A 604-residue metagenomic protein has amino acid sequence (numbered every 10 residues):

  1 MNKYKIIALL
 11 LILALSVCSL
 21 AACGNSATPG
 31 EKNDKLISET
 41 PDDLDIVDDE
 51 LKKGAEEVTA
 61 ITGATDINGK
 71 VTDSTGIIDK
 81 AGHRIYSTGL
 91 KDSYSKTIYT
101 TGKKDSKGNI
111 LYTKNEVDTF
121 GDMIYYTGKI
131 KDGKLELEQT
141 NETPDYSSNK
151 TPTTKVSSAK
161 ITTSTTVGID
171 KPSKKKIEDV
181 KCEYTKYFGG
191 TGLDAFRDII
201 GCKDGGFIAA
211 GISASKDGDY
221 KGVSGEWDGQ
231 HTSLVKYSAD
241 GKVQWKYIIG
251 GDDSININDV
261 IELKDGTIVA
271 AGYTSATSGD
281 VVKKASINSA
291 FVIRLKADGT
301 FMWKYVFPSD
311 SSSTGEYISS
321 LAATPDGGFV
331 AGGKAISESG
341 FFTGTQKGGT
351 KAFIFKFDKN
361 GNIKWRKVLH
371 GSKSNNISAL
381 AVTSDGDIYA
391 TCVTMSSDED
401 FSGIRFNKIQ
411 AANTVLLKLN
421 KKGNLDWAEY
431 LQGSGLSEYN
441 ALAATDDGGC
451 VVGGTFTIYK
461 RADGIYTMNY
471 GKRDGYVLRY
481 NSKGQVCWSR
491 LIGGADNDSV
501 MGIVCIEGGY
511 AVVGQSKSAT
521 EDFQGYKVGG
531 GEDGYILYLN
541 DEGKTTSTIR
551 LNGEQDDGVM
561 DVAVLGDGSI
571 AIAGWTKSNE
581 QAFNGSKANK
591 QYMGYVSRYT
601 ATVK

Functional and structural regions predicted by a protein language model:
M1-L9: Bacterial N-terminal signal peptides that target proteins for export
L9-V17: Hydrophobic helical h-region of N-terminal Sec-dependent signal peptides in bacterial secretory/periplasmic proteins
C18-A22: C-terminal motif of bacterial Sec signal peptides marking the signal peptidase cleavage site
G24-S26: Bacterial signal peptide processing site
G30-R197, K246-G250, N256, G279 (+12 more regions): Mature, Sec-exported extracytoplasmic domains of Gram-positive
G168-K604: A sequence-level/structural motif corresponding to short, flexible coil/turn segments enriched in small polar residues
